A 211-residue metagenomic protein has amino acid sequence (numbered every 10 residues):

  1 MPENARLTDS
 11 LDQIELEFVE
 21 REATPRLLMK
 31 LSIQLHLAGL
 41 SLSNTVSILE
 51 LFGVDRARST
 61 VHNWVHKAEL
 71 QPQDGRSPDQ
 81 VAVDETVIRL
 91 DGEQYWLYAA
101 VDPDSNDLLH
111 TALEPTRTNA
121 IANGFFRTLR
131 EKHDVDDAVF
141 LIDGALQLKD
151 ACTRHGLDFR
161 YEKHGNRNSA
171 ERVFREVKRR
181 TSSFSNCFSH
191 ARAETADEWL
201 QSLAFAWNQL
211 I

Functional and structural regions predicted by a protein language model:
M1-I211: Residue-level recognition of single "structural anchor" positions that define or cap local secondary structure
